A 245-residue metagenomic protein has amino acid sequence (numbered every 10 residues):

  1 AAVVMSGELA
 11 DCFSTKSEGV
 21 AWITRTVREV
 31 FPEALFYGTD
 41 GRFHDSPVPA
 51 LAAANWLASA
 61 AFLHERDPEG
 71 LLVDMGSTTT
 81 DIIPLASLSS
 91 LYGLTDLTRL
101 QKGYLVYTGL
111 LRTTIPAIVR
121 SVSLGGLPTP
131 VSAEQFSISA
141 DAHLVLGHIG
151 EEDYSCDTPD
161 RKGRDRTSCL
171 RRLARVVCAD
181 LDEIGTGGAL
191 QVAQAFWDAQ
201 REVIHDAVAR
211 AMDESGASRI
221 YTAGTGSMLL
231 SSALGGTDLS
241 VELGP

Functional and structural regions predicted by a protein language model:
M5-L9: Short, histidine-centered active-site or binding-site loop motifs used for metal coordination, general acid-base
A10-G19, T26-G38, P47-L72, D81-P245: Helical "lid/coupling" subdomains associated with nucleotide-phosphate turnover
M75: Active-site activation/catalytic loop segments of kinase-like enzymes and analogous catalytic loops in related
T78: Conserved Rossmann-like nucleotide-cofactor binding loop
